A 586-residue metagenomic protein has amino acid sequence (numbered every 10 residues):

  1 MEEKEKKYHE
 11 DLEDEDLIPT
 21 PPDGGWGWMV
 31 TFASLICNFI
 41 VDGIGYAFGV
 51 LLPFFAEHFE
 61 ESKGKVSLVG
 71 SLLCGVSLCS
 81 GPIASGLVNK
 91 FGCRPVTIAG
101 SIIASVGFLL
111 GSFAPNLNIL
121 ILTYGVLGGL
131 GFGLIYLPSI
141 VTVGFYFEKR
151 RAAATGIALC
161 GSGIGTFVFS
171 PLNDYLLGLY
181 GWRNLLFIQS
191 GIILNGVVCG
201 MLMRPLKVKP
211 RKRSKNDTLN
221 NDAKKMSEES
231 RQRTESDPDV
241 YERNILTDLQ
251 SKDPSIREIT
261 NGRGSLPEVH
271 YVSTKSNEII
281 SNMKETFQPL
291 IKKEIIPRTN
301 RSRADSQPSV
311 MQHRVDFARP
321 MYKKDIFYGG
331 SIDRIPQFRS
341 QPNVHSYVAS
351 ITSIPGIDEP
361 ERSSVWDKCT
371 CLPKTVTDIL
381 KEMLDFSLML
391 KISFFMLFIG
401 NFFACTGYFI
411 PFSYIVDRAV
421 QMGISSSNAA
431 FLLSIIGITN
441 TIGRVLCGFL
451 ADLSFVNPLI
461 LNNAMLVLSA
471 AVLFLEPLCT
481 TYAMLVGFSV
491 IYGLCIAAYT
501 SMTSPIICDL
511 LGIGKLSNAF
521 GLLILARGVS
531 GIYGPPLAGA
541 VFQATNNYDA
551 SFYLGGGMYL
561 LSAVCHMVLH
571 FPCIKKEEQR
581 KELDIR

Functional and structural regions predicted by a protein language model:
M1-D16, L202-L390, D584-R586: Long, low-complexity inter-transmembrane loops of multi-pass membrane transporters
F39, G107, I119-L134, L159-C160 (+2 more regions): Hydrophobic core of transmembrane alpha-helices in multi-pass small-molecule transporters, especially MFS/SLC-type
I44-F55, F169, I379-G448, T503-I507 (+1 more regions): Extracytoplasmic gate region of multi-pass secondary transporters
F55, G125-G128, F132-E148, A154-T155 (+2 more regions): Intracellular juxtamembrane helix-capping segments at the cytosolic ends of symmetry-related transmembrane helices
E60, G92, F113-P115, F147-E148 (+2 more regions): Helix-breaking motifs and short loop linkers at transmembrane-helix boundaries and internal kinks in secondary membrane
C79-N118: Conserved MFS/SLC helix-loop-helix module at the cytosolic interface between two early adjacent transmembrane helices
S80-C93, G443-N457, F542-Q543: Helix-to-loop junctions at the C-terminal end of transmembrane segments in multipass secondary transporters
P95-L109, L459-F474: Structural signature of the two symmetry-related core transmembrane helices
